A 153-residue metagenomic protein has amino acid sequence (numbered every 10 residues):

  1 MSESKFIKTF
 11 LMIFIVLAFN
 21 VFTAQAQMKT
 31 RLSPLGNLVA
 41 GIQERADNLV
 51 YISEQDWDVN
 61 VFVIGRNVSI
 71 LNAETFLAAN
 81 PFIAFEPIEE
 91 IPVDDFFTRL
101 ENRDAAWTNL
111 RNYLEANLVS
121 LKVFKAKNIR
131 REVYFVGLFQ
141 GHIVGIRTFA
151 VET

Functional and structural regions predicted by a protein language model:
M1-Q27: Bacterial Sec-dependent N-terminal signal peptides
A24-R111, E115: N-terminal "domain-start" segment
Q27, G137-L138, R147: N-terminal nucleophile
D104-A105, N109, L121-F124, I143: Conserved phosphate-interacting/catalytic interface
L114-S120, F124-N128: Short linear interaction motifs
A116-V119, L138-I143: Short, solvent-exposed coil/turn segments at beta-strand boundaries
A126, Y134-Q140: Short, exposed beta-strand-loop hairpins at the edges of beta-sheets in extracellular/periplasmic proteins
H142-T153: A short, surface-exposed interaction/processing loop segment used at functional sites
